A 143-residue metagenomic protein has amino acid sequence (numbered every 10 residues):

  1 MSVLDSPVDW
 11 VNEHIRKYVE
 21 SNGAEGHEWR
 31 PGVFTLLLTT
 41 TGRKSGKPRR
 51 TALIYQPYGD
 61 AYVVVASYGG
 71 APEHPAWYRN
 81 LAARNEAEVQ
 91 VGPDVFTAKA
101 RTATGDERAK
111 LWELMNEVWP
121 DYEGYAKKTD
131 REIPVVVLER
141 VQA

Functional and structural regions predicted by a protein language model:
M1-F34: Extreme N-terminal tail/first-helix region
M1-N12, T40-K44, E86-V95: N-terminal short leaders/motifs
S2, T129, V136: Active-site neighborhoods of enzyme catalytic cores
G32-G69: Short beta-strand segments
L36, P134-V136: Short beta-strand micro-motifs in enzyme catalytic cores
V63, Q90, V137: Conserved beta-strand segments that form the floor/walls of ligand-binding pockets within enzyme and binding domains
Y68-Y122, K128-E132, R140-Q142: Short, structured beta-strand-loop surface elements
